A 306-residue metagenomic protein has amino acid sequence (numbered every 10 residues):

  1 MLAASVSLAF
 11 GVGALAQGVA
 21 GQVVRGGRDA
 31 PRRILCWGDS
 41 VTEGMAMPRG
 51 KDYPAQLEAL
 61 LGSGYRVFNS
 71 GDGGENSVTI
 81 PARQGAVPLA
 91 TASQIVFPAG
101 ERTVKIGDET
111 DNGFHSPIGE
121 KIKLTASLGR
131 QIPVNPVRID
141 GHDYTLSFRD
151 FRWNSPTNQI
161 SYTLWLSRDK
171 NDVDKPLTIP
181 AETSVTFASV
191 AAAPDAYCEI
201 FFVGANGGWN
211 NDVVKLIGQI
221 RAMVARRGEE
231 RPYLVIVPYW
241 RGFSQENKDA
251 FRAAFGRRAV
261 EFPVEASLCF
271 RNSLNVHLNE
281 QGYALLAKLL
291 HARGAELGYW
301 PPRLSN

Functional and structural regions predicted by a protein language model:
M1, C36, R258: Functionally engaged cysteine thiol sites
M1-S7: N-terminal export leaders
A9-A16, G21: Boundary at the C-terminal end of the N-terminal hydrophobic targeting segment
G13-L15, D29, N76: General structural signal for secondary-structure boundaries
G18, V23-P31, G50-S63, P81-N306: Alpha-helical cap/lid subdomain in secreted, periplasmic, or secretory-pathway luminal O-acyl-processing enzymes
R32-P48, G73-S77: Catalytic nucleophile-elbow at a beta strand-turn-alpha helix junction centered on a G-D-S/GDSL motif, marking
C36-G38, V67-G71, F202, V237: Active-site neighborhood of phospho(di)ester-bond hydrolases with catalytic His/Asp-centered motifs
S63-V78: A short beta-strand-loop structural module common to alpha/beta enzyme folds
